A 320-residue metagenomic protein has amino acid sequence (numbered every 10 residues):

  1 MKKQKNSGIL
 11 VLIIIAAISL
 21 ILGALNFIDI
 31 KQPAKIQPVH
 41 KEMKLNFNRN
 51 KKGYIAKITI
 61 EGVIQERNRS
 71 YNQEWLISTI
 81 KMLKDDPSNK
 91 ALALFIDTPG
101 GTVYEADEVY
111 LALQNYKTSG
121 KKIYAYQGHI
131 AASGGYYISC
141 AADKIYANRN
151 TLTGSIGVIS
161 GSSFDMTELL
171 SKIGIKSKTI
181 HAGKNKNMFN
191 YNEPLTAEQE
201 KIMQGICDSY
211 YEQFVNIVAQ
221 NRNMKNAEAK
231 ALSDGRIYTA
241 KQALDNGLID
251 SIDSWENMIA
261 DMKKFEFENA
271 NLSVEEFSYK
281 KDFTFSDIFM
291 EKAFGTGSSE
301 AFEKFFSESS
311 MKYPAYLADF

Functional and structural regions predicted by a protein language model:
M1-Y124, G128-A131, Y146-N148, G161-F320: N-terminal organellar transit peptides
G135: Catalytic cores of alpha/beta
C140-A141, D245: Flexible glycine/serine/alanine-rich "lid" or loop that lines and gates the nucleotide-sugar donor pocket in diverse
A141-S160: Zinc-dependent metallopeptidase catalytic helix centered on the HExxH motif and its immediate flanking segment
